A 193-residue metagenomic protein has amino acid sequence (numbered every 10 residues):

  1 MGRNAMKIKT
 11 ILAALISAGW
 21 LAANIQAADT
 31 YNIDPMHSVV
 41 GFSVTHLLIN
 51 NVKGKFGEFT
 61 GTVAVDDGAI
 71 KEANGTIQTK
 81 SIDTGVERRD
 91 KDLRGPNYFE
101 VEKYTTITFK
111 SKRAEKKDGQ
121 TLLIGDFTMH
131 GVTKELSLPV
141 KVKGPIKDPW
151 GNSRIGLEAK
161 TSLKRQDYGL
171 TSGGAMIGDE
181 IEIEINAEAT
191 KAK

Functional and structural regions predicted by a protein language model:
G2-N4, L21: Short, low-complexity, intrinsically disordered N-terminal modules that encode targeting/processing signals
N4-L12: Bacterial N-terminal signal peptides that target proteins for export
A13-A22: Bacterial N-terminal signal peptides
Q26-K193: Low-complexity, acidic/polar, glycine-enriched regions of mature
